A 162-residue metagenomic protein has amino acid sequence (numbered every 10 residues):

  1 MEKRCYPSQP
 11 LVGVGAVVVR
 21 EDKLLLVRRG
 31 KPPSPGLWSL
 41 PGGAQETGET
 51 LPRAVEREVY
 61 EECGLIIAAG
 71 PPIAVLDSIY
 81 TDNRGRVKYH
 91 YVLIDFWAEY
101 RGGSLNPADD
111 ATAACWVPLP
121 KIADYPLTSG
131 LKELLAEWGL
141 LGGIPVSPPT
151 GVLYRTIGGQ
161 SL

Functional and structural regions predicted by a protein language model:
E2-L24, W97-E99: Conserved N-terminal beta-strand and adjoining loop/helix that marks the start of the Nudix/MutT-like hydrolase domain
Y6-P10, L37, R86-V92, A111: A generic structural micro-feature
K23-E61: Conserved Nudix-box catalytic region and its N-terminal flanking loop in Nudix hydrolases and closely related
S39, I66, W116: Short aromatic/basic micro-patch
I66-V75: A short coil-to-beta-strand element that immediately follows conserved catalytic motifs
S78-S104: Active-site-adjacent beta-strand/loop module that shapes the phosphate/pyrophosphate-binding cleft
D95, N106-G139: NUDIX/MutT-family hydrolases
K132-L162: Charged phosphate-binding loop/patch that engages nucleotide di/tri-phosphates or the phosphate backbone of nucleic
